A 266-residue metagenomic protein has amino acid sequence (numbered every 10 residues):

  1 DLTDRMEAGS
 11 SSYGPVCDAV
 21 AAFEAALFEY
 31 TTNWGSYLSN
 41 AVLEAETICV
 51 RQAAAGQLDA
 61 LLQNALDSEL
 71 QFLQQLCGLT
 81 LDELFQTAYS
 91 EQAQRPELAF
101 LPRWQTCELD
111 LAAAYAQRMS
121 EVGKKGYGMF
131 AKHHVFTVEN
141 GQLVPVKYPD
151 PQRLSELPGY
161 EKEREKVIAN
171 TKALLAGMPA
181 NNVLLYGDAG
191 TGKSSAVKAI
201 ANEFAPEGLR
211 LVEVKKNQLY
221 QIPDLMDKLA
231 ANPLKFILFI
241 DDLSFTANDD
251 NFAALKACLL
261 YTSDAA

Functional and structural regions predicted by a protein language model:
D1-P158, K162: AAA+ P-loop ATPase mechanoenzymes
D150-N181: Pre-Walker A (pre-P-loop) alpha-helix and adjacent loop at the N terminus of AAA/AAA+ ATPase modules, a conserved
V167, L185, L255: Conserved RecA-like P-loop NTPase ATPase core
A169-G177, N202-P206, K228, A257: Conserved helix-loop functional segments at active or binding sites
V183-L209: Walker A/P-loop
E203-L234, F245-T246: AAA+/P-loop NTPase substrate/partner-engagement loops
M226-L260: Conserved nucleotide-sensing/catalytic segment adjacent to the nucleotide-binding pocket in NTP-handling enzymes
Y261-A266: Conserved small/polar residues in nucleotide/adenosyl-binding loops
